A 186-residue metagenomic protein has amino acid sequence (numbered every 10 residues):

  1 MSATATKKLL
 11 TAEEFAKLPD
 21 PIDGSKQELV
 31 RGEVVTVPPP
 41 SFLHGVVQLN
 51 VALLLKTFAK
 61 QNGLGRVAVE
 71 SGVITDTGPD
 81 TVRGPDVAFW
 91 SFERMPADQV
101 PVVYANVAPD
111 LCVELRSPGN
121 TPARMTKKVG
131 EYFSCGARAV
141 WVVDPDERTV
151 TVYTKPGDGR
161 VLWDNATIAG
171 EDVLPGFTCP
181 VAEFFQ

Functional and structural regions predicted by a protein language model:
M1-Q186: Gly/Pro/Ser/Thr-rich low-complexity, intrinsically disordered segments predominantly at protein N-termini
